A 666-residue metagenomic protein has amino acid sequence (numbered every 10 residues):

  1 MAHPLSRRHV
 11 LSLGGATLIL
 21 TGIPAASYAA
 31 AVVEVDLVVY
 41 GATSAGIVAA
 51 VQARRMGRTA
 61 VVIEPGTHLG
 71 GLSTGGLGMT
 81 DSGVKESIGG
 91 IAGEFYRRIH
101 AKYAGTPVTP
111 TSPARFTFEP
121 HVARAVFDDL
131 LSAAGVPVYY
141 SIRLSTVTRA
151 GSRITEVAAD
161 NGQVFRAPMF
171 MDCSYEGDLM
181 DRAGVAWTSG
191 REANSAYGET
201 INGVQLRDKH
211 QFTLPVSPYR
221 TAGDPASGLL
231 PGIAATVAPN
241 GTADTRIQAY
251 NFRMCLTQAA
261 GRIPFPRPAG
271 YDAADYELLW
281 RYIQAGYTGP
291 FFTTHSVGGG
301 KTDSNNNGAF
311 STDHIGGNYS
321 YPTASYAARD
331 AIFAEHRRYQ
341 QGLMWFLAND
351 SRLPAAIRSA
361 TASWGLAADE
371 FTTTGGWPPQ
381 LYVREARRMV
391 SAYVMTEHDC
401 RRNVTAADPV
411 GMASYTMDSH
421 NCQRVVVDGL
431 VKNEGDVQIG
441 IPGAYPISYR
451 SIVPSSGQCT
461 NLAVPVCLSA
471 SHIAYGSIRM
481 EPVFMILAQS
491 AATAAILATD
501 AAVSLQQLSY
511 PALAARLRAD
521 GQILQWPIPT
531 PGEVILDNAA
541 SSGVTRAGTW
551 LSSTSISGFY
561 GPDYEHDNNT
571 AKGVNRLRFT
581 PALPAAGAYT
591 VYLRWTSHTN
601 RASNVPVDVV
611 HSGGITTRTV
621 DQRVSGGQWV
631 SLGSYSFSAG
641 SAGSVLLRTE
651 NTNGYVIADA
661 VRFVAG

Functional and structural regions predicted by a protein language model:
A2-T17: N-terminal secretory signal peptides and thylakoid transit peptides that target proteins across membranes
V33-T43: Beta1/beta-strand and adjacent pyrophosphate-binding region of the FAD-binding site in flavoprotein oxidoreductases
R58-T59, E64-T146, A150, T188 (+2 more regions): Conserved N-terminal/central alpha/beta ligand/cofactor-binding core
Q163-M169, C173-P529: Flavin (FAD/FMN)-binding glycine-rich loop and adjacent Rossmann-like elements that form
L577, L583-H598: A short beta-strand element within beta-rich, extracytoplasmic domains of secreted/secretory-pathway proteins
T599-G614: Short, surface-exposed beta-strand/strand-loop-strand elements in extracellular ectodomains
G613-A639: Extracellular carbohydrate recognition and processing domains and analogous Trp-centered ligand-binding platforms
L646-G654: Short beta-strand-plus-loop segments that form exposed binding edges in beta-rich domains
